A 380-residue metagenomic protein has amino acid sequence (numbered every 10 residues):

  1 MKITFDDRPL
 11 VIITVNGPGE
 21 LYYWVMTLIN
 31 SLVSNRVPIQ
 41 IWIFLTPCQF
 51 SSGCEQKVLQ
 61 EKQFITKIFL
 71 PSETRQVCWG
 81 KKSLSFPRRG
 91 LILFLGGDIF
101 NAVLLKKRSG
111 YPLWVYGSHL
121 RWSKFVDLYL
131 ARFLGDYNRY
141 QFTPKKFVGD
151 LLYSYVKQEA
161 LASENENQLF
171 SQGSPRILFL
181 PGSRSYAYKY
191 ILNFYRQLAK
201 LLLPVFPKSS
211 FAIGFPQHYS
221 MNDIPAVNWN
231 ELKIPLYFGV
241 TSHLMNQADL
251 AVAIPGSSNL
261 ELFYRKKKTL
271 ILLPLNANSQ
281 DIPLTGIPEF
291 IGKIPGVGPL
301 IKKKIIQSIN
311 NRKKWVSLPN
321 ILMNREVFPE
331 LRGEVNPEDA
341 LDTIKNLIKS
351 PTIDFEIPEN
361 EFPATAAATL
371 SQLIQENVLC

Functional and structural regions predicted by a protein language model:
M1-C380: Nucleotide-activated sugar donor-binding and catalytic core shared by glycosyltransferases and related lipid-linked
